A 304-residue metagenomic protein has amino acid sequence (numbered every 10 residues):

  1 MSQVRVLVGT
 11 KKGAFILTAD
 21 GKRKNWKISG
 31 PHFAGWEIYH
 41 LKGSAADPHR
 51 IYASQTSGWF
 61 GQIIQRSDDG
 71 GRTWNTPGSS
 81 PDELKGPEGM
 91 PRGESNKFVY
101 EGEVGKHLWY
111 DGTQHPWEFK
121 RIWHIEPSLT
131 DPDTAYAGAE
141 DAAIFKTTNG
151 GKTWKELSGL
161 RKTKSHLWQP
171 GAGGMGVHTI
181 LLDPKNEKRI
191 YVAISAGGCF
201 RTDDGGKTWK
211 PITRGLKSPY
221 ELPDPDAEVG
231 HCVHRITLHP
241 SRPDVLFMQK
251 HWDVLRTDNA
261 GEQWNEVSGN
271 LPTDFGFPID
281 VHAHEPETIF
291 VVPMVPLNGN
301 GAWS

Functional and structural regions predicted by a protein language model:
M1-S304: Extracellular glycan-interacting surfaces
